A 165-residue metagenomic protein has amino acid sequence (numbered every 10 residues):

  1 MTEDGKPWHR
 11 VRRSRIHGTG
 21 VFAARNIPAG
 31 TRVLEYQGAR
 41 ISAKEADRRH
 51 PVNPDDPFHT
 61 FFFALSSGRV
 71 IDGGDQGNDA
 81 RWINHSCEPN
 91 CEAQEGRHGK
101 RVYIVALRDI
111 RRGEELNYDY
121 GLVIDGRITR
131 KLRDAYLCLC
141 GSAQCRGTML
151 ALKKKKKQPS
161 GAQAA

Functional and structural regions predicted by a protein language model:
T2-Q94: Catalytic cores of histone-lysine modification enzymes
C87, E92-A165: C-terminal SET catalytic tail plus cysteine-rich post-SET Zn-binding segment of SAM-dependent SET-domain
